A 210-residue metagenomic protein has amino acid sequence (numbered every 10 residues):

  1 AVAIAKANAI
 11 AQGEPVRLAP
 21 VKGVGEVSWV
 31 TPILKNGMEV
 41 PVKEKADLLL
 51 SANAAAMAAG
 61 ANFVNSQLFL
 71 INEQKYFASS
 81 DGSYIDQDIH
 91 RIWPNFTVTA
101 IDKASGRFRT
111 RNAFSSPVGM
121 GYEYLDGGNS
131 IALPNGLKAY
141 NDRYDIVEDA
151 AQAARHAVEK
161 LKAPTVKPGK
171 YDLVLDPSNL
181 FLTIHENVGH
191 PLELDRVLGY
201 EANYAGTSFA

Functional and structural regions predicted by a protein language model:
A1-A210: Active-site bordering "gate/hinge" segments that shape substrate access to catalytic or cofactor-binding pockets
